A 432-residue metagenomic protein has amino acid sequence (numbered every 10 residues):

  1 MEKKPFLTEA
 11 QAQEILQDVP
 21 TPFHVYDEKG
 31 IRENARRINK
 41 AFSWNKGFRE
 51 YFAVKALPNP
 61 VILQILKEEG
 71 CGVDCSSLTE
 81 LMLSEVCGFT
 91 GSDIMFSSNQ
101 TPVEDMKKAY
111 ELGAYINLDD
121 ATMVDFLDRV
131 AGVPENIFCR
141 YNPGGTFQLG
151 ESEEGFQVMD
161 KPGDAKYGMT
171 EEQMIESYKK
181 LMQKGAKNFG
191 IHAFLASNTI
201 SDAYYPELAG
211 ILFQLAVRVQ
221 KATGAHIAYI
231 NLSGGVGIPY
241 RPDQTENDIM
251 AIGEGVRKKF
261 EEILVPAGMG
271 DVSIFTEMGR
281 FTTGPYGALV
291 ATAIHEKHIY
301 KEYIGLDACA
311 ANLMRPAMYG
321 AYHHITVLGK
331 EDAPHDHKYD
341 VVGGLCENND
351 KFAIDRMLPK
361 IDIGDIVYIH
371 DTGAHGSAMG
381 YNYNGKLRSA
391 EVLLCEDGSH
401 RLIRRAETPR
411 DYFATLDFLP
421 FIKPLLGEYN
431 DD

Functional and structural regions predicted by a protein language model:
M1-I116, A121-E135, Q183-K187, K221 (+2 more regions): A charged N-terminal "starter" segment
T21, R36, K40-W44, G132 (+9 more regions): Generic secondary-structure signature for well-ordered alpha-helical cores
I31, K55, S77, A109 (+6 more regions): Conserved, mostly hydrophobic/aromatic
A56-P58, T79, Q100-P102, D120-T122 (+7 more regions): Active-site-proximal loop/turn and secondary-structure-junction residues that shape catalytic pockets, frequently
C75, F96, L118, A193-A196 (+3 more regions): Conserved beta-strand positions
G132-Q148: Glycine-rich, aromatic-flanked loop segments that form ligand/cofactor-binding clefts across common enzyme folds
T146-H295, L358, N384: Active-site loop/helix belt of alpha/beta enzymes
E261, M269-D432: Charged (often Lys/Glu-rich) extended helix/loop segments that serve as interaction or gating elements
